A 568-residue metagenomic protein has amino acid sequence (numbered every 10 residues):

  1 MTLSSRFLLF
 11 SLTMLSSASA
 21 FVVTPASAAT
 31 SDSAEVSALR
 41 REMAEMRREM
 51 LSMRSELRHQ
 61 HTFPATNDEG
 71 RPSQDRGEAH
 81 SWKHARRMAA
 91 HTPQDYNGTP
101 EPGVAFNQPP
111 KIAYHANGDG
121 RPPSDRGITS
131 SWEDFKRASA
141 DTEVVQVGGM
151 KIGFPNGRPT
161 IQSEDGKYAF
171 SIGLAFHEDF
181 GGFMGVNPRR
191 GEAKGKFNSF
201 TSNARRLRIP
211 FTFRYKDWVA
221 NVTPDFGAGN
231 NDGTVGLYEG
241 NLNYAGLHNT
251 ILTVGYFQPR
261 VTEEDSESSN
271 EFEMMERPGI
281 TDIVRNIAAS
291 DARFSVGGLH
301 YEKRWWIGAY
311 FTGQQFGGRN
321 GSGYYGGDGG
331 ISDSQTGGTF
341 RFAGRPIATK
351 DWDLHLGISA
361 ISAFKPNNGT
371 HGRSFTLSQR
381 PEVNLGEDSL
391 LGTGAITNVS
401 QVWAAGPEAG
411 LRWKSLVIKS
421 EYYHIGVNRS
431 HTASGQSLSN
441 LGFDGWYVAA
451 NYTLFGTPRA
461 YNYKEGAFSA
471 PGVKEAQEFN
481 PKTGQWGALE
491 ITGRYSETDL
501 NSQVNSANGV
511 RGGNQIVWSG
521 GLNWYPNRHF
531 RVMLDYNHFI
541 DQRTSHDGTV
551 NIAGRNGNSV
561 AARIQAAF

Functional and structural regions predicted by a protein language model:
T2-S11: Bacterial N-terminal signal peptides that target proteins for export
F10-A20: Bacterial N-terminal signal peptides
V23-A175, P458-E478, F568: N-terminal periplasmic/intermembrane-space "pro-region" immediately following the signal or transit peptide
G70, R87-G120, D125-R137, S295-I331 (+3 more regions): Glycine/serine-rich loop-strand microenvironments at binding/catalytic pocket rims
T92, E101, K111-A113, P123 (+3 more regions): A surface-exposed, glycine/aromatic-enriched loop/edge motif typical of exported proteins
G149-I152, E267, I396: Surface-exposed, low-hydrophobicity segments enriched in Gly/Pro/acidic/Ser residues that characterize the mature
F154-Y325, G329-P366, G442-T483, A488-N505: Outer membrane beta-barrel
N241, T370-F568: Outer-membrane beta-barrel pore domains
